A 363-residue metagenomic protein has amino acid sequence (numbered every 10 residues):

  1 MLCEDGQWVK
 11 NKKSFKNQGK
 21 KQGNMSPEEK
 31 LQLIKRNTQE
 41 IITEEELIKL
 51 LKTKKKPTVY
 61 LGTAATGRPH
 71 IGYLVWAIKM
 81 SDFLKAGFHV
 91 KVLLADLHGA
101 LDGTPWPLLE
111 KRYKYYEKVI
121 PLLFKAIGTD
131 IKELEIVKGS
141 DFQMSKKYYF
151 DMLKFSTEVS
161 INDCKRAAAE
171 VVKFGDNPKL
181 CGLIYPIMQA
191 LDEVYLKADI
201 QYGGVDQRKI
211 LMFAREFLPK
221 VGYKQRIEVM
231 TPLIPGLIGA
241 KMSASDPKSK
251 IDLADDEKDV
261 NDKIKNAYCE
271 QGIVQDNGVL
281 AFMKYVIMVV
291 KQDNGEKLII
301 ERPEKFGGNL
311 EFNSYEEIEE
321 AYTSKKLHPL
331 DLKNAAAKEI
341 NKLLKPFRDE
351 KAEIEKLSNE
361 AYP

Functional and structural regions predicted by a protein language model:
M1-G19: Arg/Lys-rich, low-complexity, intrinsically disordered basic segments
G23-T43: Short functional linear segments
T38-G103, Q201-I210, A214: N-terminal catalytic cores of NTP/NDP-binding nucleotidyl/phosphoryl-transfer enzymes
H70, I120, G239: Divalent metal-coordination and catalytic microenvironments
W76, P107-L109, D246, M283: Short secondary-structure boundary/capping segments
A95-P107, T231-L237: Short connector loops at secondary-structure junctions
P107-M230: Divalent-metal (Mg2+/Mn2+/Ca2+)-assisted nucleotide/phosphate chemistry catalytic cores
A190, L196, R208-P363: Conserved nucleotide- and phosphate/pyrophosphate-binding catalytic cores in adenylate/nucleotidyl-handling enzymes
